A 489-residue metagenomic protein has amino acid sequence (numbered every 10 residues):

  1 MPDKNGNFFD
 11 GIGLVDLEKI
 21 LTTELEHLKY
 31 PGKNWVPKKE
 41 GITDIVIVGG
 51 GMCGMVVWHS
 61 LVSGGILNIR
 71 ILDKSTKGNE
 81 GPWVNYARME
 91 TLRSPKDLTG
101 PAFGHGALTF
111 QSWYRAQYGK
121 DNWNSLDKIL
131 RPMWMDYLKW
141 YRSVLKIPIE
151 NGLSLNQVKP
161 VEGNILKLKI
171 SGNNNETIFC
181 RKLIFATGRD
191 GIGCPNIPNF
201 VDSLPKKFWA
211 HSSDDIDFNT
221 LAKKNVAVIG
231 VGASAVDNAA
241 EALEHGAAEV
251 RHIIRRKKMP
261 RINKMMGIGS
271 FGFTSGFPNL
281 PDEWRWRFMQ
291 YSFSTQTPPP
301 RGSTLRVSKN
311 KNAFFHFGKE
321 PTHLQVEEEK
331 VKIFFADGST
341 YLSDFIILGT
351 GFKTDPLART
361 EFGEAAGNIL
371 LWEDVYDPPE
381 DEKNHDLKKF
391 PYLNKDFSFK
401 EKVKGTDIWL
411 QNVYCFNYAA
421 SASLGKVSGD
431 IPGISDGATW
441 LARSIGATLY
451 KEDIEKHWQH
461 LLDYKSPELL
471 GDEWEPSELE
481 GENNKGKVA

Functional and structural regions predicted by a protein language model:
P2-S75, E80, W123-A233, D237-H245 (+1 more regions): Flavin (primarily FAD) cofactor-binding/catalytic cores of flavoenzymes
G78-R88: Core mature regions of organelle-targeted
Y86-L92, L204-W209: Active-site regions of enzymes building and remodeling cell-envelope glycoconjugates
M89-K120, E176, M266-L280: Flavin (FAD/FMN) cofactor-binding and adjacent substrate-gating region of FAD-dependent oxidoreductase domains
